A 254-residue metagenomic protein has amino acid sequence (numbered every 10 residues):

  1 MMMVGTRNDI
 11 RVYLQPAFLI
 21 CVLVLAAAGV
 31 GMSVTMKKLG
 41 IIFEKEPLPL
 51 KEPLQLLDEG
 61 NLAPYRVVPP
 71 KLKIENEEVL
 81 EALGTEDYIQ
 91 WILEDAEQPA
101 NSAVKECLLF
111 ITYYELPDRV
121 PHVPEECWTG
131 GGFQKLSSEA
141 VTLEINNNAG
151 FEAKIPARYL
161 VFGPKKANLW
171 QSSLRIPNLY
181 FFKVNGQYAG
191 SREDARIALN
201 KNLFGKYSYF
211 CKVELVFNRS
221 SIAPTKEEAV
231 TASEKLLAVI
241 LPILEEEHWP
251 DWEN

Functional and structural regions predicted by a protein language model:
M1-P16: Cytosolic-side transmembrane helix boundary signature
P16-L169, L241-E253: N-terminal "mature-domain start" segment
A82-G84, E126-W128, E193-A198, A232: General N-terminal targeting signals
I92, L108, N178-Y180, K212: Generic structural signal for residues positioned in beta-strands
Y114, V184-G186, N218-S220: Solvent-exposed coil/turn segments that connect beta secondary-structure elements in extracytoplasmic/periplasmic
S137-Y207: Short, internal acidic amphipathic alpha-helical interface segments that mediate docking to partner proteins
L199-N254: Long, compositionally biased interface segments
